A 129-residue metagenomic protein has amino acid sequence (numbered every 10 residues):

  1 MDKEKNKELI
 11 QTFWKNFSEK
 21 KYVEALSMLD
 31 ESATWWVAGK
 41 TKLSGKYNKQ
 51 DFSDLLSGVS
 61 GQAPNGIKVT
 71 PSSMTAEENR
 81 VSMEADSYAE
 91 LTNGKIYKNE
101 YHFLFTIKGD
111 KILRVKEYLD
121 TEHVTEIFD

Functional and structural regions predicted by a protein language model:
M1-E31: Short, low-complexity N-terminal intrinsically disordered segments enriched in polar/charged residues
D30-E77: A solvent-exposed, acidic/Ser-Thr-rich amphipathic alpha-helical stretch
K68-V69, E84, Y97-H102: Short, surface-exposed coil-to-beta transition loops
E78-S87: A short hydrophobic beta-strand element
S87-A89, I107: Hydrophobic beta-strand positions in extracellular immunoglobulin-like domains
A89-I96: Short, cysteine-centered beta-strand-loop-beta hairpins and adjacent loop/turn segments enriched in charged/polar
F103-E126: Short beta-strand edge/turn micro-motifs at domain boundaries
